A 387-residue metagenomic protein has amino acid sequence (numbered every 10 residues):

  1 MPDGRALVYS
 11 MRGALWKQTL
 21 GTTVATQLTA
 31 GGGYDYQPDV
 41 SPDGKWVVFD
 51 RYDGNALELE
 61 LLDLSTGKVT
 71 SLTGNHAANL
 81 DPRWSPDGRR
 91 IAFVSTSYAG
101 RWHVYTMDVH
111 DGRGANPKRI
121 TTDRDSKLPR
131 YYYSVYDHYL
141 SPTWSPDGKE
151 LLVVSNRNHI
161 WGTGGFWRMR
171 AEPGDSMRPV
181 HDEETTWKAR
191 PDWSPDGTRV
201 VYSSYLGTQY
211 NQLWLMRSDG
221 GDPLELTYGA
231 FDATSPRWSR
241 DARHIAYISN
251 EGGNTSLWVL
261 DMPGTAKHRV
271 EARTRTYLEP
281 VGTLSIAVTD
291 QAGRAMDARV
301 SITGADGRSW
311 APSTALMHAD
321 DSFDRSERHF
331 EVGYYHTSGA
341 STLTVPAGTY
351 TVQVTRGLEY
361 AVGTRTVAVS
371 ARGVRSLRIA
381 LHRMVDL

Functional and structural regions predicted by a protein language model:
D3-R5, D43-K45, D87-R89, D147-K149 (+2 more regions): Short coil/turn segments that connect the beta-strands within blades of beta-propeller domains
V8-W16, L20, T29-D35, V48-L61 (+8 more regions): A flexible loop/linker signature enriched in serine peptidases of the S9 family
H268-Y277, V367-D386: Extracellular beta-sheet/turn segments enriched in Thr/Pro/Gly and aliphatic residues
G282-D290, V300, Y350, I379: A short, amphipathic beta-strand motif
Q291-D324: Short, ordered, surface-exposed loop/turn motifs in non-cytosolic proteins
V300, S326-R328, V332-G333, A347-G357: A short, solvent-exposed beta-strand micro-motif common in secreted/extracellular proteins
Y334-V345, G357-S376: Structured interaction patches on ligand/partner-binding surfaces of diverse proteins
